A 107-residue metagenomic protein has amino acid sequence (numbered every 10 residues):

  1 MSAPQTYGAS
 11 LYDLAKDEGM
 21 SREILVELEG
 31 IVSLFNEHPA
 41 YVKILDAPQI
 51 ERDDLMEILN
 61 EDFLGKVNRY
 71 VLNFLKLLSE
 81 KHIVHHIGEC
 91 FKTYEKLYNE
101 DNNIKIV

Functional and structural regions predicted by a protein language model:
M1-V107: Elongated, mostly alpha-helical coiled-coil "stalk/stator" tethers of large membrane protein machines
